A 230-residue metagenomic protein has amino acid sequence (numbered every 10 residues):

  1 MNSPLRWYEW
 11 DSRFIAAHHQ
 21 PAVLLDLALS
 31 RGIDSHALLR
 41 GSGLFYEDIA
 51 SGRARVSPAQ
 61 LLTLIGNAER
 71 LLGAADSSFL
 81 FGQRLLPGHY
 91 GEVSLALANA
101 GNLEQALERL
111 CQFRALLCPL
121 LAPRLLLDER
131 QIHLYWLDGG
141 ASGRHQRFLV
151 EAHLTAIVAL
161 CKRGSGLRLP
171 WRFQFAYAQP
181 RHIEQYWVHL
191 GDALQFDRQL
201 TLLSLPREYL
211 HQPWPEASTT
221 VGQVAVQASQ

Functional and structural regions predicted by a protein language model:
M1-H133: N-terminal low-complexity or simple alpha-helical regulatory segments that function as activation/interaction modules
A28, L39, C161-K162, W187: Hydrophobic alpha-helix position signal
G82-Y90, P123-I132, R168-F173, H211-Q227: Short secondary-structure transition/capping segments
G91-L97, G139-G143, L210-H211, Q230: Short hinge/gating elements
A100-H182: Long, amphipathic alpha-helical coupling/dimerization segments that relay conformational signals between
Q185-Q230: Extended mid-to-C-terminal alpha-helical interaction segments
